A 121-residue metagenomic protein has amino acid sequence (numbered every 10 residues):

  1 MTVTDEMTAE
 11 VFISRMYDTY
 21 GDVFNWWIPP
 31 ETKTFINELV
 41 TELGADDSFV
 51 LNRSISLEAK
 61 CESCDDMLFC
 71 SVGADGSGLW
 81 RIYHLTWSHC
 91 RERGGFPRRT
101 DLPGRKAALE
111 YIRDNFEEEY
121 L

Functional and structural regions predicted by a protein language model:
T2-S54: Negatively charged, low-complexity tracts enriched in Asp/Glu with abundant Ser/Thr
T4-T8, K60-E62, G76, S88 (+2 more regions): Preference for intrinsically disordered or flexible, low-complexity segments and adjacent hinge/connector residues
D5, D18, D22, D46-D47 (+4 more regions): Acidic-enriched, low-complexity/disordered segments with a strong bias for Aspartate over Glutamate
D47-R99: Amphipathic protein-protein interaction modules
L85-L121: Ampiphathic alpha-helical segments that act as solvent-exposed interaction surfaces
